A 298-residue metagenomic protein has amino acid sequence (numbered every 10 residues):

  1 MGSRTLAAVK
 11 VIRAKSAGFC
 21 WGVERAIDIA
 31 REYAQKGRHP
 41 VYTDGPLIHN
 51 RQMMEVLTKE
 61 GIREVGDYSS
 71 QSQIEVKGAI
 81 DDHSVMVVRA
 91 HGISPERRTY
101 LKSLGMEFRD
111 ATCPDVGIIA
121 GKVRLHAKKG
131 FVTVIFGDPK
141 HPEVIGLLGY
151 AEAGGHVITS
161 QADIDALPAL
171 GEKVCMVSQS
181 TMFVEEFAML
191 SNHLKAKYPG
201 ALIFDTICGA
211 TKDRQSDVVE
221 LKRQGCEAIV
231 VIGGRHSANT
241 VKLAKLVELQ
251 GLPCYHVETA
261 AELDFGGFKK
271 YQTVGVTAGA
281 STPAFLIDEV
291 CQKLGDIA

Functional and structural regions predicted by a protein language model:
G2-A298: The feature marks the mature, well-folded catalytic cores of soluble enzymes
